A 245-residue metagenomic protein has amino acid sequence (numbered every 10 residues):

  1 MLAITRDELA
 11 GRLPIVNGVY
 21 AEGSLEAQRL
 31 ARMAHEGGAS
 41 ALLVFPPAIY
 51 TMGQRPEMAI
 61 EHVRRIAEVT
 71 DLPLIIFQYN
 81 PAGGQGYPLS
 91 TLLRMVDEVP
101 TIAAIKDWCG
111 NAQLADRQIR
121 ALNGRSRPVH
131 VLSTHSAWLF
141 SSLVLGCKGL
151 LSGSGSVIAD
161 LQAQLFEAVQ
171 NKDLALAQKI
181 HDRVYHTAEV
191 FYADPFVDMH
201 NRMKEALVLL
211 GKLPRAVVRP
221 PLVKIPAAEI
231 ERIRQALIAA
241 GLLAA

Functional and structural regions predicted by a protein language model:
M1-D7, R29-G37, M58-V69, S90-D97 (+5 more regions): Alpha-helical scaffolding segments of alpha/beta enzyme cores, especially the outer helices of TIM-barrel or partial
M1-G86, V223: Active-site beta->alpha loop and helix N-cap motifs at the rims of alpha/beta catalytic domains
D7-L13, G37-G38, T70-L72, D97-T101 (+4 more regions): Short helix-capping segments at alpha-helix termini
I15-V19, L42-V44, L74-F77, A103-K106 (+3 more regions): Hydrophobic faces of well-ordered beta-strands that scaffold small-molecule active sites in alpha/beta enzyme cores
L25, E57, S133-T134, D198: Residue-level recognition of alpha-helix initiation/capping sites
R65-E68, N80-A188, Y192-P195: Catalytic alpha/beta core domains of metabolic enzymes, predominantly
S154, I158-A245: C-terminal alpha-helical cap/extension of soluble enzyme domains
